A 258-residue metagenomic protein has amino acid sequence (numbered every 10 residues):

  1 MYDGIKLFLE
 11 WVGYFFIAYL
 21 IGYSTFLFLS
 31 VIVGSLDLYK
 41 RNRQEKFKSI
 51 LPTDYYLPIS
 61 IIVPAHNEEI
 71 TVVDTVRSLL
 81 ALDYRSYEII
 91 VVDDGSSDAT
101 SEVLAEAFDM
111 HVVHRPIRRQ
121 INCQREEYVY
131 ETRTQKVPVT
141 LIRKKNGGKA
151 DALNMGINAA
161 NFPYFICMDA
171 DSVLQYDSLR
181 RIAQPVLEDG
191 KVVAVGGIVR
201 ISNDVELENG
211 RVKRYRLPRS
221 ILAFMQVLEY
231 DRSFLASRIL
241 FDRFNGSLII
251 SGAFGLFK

Functional and structural regions predicted by a protein language model:
M1-Y55, R238: N-terminal membrane-anchoring/stem segments of glycan-assembly enzymes
S30-S86, E102: N-terminal signal-anchor transmembrane helix
V63-A65, D93, M168: Short beta-strand/turn micro-motifs composed of small residues that flank or help shape donor/cofactor-binding pockets
E68-E69, S96, K149: Donor nucleotide-sugar binding loop of glycosyltransferases
R77-I142, R200: Acidic donor-binding segment of Leloir-type glycosyltransferases
D94, L153, D169-V173: The conserved acidic donor/metal-binding loop of glycosyltransferases
V113-V137, K145-A152, N158, Y176-D177 (+1 more regions): Long helical/loop segments within the catalytic core of UDP-sugar-dependent glycosyltransferases, especially the large
F165: Short aromatic/hydrophobic "clamp" motif used to bind/position activated sugar donors
